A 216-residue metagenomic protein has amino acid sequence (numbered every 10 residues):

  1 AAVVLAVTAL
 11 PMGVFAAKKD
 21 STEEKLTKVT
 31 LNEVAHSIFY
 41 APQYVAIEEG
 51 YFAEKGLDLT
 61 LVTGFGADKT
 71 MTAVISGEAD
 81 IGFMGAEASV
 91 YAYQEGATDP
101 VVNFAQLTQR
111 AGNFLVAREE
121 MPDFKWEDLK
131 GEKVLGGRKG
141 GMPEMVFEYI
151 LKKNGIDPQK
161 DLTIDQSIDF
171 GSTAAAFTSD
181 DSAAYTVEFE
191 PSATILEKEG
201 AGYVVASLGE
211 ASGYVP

Functional and structural regions predicted by a protein language model:
A1-K28: Short, low-complexity disordered leader/linker segments with a strong preference for bacterial N-terminal type II
E23, R118-K133: Flexible hinge/capping segments at coil-to-helix
E24-K28, A92-F104, I195-G209: Ligand-binding "clamshell"
E24-T30, Y51-T63, E78-D80, K152-S167 (+1 more regions): A local structural motif
L26, A35-T63, A92-E95, M145-K153: Short, polar/charged alpha-helical segment
N32-H36, A105, E132-M142, N154 (+3 more regions): Short beta-strand->loop
L61-T72, G85, P158-S179, F189-P191: Short helix-initiation/N-cap motifs at beta->coil->alpha
E119, G171-P216: Pocket-lining segment of extracytoplasmic ligand-binding domains
